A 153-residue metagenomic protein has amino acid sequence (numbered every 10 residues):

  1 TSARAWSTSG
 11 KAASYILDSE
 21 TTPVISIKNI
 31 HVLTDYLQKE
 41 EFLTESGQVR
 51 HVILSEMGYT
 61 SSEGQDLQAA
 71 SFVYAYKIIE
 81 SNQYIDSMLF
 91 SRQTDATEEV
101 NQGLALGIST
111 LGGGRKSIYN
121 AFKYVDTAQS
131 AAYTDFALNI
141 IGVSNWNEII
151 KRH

Functional and structural regions predicted by a protein language model:
T1-D66: Noncatalytic carbohydrate-binding groove/subsite architecture in carbohydrate-active enzymes
E63-H153: Aromatic-rich peripheral "rim/lid" segments of glycoside hydrolase catalytic domains that contact and position glycan
